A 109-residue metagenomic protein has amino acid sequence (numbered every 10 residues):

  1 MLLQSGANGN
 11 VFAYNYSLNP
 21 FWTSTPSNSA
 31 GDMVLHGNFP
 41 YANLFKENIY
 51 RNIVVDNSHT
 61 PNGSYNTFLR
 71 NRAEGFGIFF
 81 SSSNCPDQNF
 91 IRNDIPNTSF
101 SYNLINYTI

Functional and structural regions predicted by a protein language model:
M1-T23, G31-N52, S64-G75, D87-N97: Right-handed parallel beta-helix
D56, T60-T67, F80-N89, N93-I109: Long, C-terminal catalytic modules of enzymes
